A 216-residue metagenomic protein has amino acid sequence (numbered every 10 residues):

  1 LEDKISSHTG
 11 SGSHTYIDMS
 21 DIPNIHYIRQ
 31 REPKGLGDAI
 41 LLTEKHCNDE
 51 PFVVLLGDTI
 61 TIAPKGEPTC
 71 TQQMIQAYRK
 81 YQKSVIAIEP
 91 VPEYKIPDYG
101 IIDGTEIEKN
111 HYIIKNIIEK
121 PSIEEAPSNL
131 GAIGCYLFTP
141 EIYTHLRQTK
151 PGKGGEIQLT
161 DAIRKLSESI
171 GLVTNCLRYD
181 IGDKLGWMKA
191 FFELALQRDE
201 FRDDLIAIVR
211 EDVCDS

Functional and structural regions predicted by a protein language model:
L1-V54, I62: Conserved N-terminal catalytic core of the sugar/cofactor nucleotidyltransferase
H14-P23, A77, E106-H111, R164-S167: Short, conserved catalytic or adaptor-binding loops enriched in Gly and charged residues
I25-Y27, S84-I86, S169-G171, R178: Conserved beta-strand scaffold positions in the cores of enzyme catalytic domains, especially in NTP/NDP-utilizing
E32-L36, E93-K95, I123-E125, L177-D180: A short acidic, often aromatic-flanked loop/helix-cap motif at beta-alpha or helix-coil junctions that lines enzyme
P51, N110-I113, P127-S216: Conserved alpha/beta core of the MobA/IspD/sugar-nucleotide pyrophosphorylase nucleotidyltransferase superfamily
G57: Short acidic donor-binding/metal-coordinating loop in glycosyltransferase active sites
I60-P140, T144, T149, K153: Conserved core of the sugar-phosphate nucleotidyltransferase
